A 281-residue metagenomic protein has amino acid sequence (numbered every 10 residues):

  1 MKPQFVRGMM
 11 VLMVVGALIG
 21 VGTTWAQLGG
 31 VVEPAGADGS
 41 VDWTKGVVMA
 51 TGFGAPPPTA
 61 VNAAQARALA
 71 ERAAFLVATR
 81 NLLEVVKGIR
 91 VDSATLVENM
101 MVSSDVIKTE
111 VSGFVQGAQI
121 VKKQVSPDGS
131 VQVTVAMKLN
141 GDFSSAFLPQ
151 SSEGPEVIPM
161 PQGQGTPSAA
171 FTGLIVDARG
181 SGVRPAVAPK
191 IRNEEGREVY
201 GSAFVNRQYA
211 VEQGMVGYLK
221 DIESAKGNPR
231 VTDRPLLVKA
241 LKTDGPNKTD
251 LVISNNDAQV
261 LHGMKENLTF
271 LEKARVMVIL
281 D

Functional and structural regions predicted by a protein language model:
M1-K2, G20: Short intrinsically disordered, low-complexity coil segments enriched in acidic
K2-V11: Bacterial N-terminal signal peptides that target proteins for export
V11-G20: Bacterial N-terminal signal peptides
G22-D281: Domain-level marker for long, solvent-exposed, non-transmembrane regions
